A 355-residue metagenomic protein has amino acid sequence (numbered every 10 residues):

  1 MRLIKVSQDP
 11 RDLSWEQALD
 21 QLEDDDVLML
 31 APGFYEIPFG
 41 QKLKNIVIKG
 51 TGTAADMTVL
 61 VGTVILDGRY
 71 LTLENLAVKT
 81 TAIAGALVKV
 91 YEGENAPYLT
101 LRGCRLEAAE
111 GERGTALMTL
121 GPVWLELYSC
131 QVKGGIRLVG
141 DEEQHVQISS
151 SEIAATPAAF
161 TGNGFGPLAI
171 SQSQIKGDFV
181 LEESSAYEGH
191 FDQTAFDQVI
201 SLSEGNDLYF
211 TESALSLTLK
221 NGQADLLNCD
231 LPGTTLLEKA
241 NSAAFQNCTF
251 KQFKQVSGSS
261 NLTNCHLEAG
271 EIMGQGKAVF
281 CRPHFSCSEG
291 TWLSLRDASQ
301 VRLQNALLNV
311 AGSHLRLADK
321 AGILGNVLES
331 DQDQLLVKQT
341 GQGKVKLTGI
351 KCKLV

Functional and structural regions predicted by a protein language model:
M1, L19-D24, Q41-K42, L66-G68 (+10 more regions): Flexible, charged surface loops at secondary-structure boundaries
M1, S7-R11, N45-K89, A108-E110 (+2 more regions): Right-handed parallel beta-helix/beta-spiral solenoid domain characteristic of secreted/periplasmic
M1-E36: Acidic Gly/Asp/Thr-rich repetitive segments characteristic of extracellular carbohydrate-active and adhesion proteins
W15-Q17, A86, G114-T115, G134 (+1 more regions): Leucine-rich repeat
D25-V27, P32-F34, G40, N45 (+36 more regions): Detector for repetitive beta-architecture
L87, N95-T100, R105-L106, E110-W124 (+1 more regions): A generic tandem-repeat structural signature
E110-T119, G135-E142, A158, G162 (+2 more regions): Leucine-rich repeat
L315-V355: Leucine-rich solenoid repeat scaffolds
